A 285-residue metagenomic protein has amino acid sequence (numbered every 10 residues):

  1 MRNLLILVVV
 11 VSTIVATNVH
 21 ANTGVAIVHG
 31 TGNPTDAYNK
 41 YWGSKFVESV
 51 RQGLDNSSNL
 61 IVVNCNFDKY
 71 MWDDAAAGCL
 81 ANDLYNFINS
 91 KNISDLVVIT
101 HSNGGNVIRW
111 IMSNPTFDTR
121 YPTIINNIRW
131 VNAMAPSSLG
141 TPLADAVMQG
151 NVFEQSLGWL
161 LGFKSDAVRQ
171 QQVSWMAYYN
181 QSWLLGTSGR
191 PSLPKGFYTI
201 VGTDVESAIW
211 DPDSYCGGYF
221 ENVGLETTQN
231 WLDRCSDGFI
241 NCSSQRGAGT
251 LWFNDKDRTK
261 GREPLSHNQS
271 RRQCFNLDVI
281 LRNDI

Functional and structural regions predicted by a protein language model:
M1-L4: Positively charged n-region of N-terminal signal peptides that target proteins for export
I6-T13: Bacterial N-terminal signal peptides
V15-A21: Sec/Tat signal peptide C-region and signal peptidase I cleavage site
N22-L96: Active-site catalytic motif of lipid deacylating hydrolases and related acyltransferases
V25, A77-W183: Serine-dependent carboxylesterase/thioesterase catalytic core of lipase-like alpha/beta-hydrolase/SGNH enzymes
T31, G104, A135-S137, T203-E206 (+1 more regions): Catalytic metal-binding/acid-base residues of hydrolase active sites
N39-K40, T141-V147, V152, I209-C216: Short aromatic-enriched loop/helix-cap "lid" or pocket-rim segments at secondary-structure transitions that line
R190-I285: C-terminal catalytic-base region of ester-bond hydrolases, centering on the histidine of the charge-relay
